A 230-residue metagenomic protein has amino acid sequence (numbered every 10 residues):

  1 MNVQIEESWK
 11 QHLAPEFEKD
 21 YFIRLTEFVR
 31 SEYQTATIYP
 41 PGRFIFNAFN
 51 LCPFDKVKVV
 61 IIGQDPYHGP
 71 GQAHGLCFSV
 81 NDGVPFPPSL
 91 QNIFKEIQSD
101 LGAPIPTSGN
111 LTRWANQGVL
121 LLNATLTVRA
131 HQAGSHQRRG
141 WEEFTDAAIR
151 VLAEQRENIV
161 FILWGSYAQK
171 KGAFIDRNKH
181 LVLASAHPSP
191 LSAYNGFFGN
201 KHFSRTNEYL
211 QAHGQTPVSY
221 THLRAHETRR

Functional and structural regions predicted by a protein language model:
V3, P15-L163, Y167-K170, I175 (+3 more regions): A polyanion-binding, active-site-adjacent surface
E6-W9: Short, contiguous pre-domain boundary segments
K171, R229-R230: Basic side chains
N195-F197: A non-catalytic structural micro-motif
G199-F203, L210-H213: Glycine-rich phosphate/nucleotide-binding loop
E208-Y220: C-terminal functional extensions of proteins
T221-T228: Conserved small/polar residues in nucleotide/adenosyl-binding loops
